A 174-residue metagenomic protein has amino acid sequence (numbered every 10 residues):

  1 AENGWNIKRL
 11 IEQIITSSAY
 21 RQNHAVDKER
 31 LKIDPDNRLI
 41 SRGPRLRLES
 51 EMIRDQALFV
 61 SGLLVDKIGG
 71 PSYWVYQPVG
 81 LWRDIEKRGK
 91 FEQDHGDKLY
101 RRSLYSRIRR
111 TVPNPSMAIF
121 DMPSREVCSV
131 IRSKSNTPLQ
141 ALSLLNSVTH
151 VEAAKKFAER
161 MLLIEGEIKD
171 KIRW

Functional and structural regions predicted by a protein language model:
A1-E2, R45: Aromatic/His-enriched, Gly/Pro-containing loop or helix-boundary segments that lie immediately adjacent to catalytic
E2-G4, Y20-R21: Short, basic alpha-helical nucleic acid-contact segments in DNA-binding proteins and DNA transaction factors
N3-E12: Loop/turn elements at helix/coil->beta-strand transitions in domains of secreted/extracellular proteins
K8, R21-W174: An acidic, gly/pro-interrupted, aromatic-rich
I14-S18: A general structural motif at alpha-helix termini
